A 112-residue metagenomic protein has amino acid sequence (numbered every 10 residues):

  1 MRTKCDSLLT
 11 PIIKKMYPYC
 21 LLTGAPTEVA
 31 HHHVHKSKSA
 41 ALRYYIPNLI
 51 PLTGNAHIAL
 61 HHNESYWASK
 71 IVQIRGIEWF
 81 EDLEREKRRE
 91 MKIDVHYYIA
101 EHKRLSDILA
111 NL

Functional and structural regions predicted by a protein language model:
M1, C5, A41, A59: Conserved aromatic-histidine-acidic binding/catalytic patches
T3-A30, T53: Short cysteine-rich loop/turn motifs with clustered Cys
L21-I50, L60: Histidine-centered nuclease catalytic patch
L49-R75: Short Cys/His-centered divalent metal-binding micro-motifs
F80-L112: Short flanking/linker segments adjacent to small metal-binding domains or redox-active Cys/His motifs
